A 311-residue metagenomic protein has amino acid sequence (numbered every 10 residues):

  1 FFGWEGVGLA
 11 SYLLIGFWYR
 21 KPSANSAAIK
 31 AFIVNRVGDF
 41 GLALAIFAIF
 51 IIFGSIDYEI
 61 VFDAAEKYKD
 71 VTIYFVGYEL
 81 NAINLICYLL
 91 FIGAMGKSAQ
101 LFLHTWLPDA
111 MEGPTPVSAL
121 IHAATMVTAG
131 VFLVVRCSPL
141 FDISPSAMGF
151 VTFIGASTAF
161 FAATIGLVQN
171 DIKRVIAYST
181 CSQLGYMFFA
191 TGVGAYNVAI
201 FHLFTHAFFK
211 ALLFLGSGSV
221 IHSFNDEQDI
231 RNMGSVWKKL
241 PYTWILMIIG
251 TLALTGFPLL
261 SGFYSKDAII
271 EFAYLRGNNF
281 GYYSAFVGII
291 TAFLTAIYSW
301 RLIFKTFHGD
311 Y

Functional and structural regions predicted by a protein language model:
F1-G3, L9-Y311: Hydrophobic transmembrane alpha-helices and their helix-loop junctions in integral membrane proteins
